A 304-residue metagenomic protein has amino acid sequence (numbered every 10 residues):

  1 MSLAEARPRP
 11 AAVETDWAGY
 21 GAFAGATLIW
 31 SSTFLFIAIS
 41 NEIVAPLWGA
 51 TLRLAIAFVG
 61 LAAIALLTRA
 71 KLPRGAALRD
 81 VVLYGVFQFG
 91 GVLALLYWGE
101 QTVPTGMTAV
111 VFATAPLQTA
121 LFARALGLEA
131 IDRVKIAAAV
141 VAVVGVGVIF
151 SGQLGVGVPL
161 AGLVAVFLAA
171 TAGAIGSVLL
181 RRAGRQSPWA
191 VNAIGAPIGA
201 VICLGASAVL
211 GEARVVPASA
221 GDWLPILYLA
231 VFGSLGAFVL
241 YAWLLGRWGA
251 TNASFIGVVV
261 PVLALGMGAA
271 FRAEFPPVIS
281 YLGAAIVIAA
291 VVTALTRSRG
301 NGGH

Functional and structural regions predicted by a protein language model:
S2-A12, L54-A55, S151-G152, D222-L224 (+1 more regions): C-terminal-most transmembrane helix of multi-pass membrane proteins
S2-T51, W98, V144, G152-R182 (+2 more regions): Glycine-/small-residue-enriched transmembrane alpha-helix faces in small-molecule transporters and effluxers
I29-I37, A62-F112, V148, A230-W248: Specific transmembrane alpha-helical segments of multi-pass solute transporters/efflux pumps, especially DMT/EamA
S32, F36-I39, I43, A57-G75 (+6 more regions): Membrane-interface helix-cap regions at the ends of transmembrane helices in multi-pass membrane proteins
W48-V59, F87-Q88, L93-K135, A169 (+1 more regions): Specific alpha-helical transmembrane segments that line the substrate/conduction pathway and gating interfaces
A50-L52, F89, T108-T114, L179-V201 (+1 more regions): Helix-helix packing/entry segments at the starts of transmembrane helices
F58-L61, T119-L121, A125, A139 (+4 more regions): Transmembrane alpha-helical segments that form core, pore/gating elements of small-molecule transporters/exporters
L61, T114, F122, I131-S151 (+5 more regions): Hydrophobic transmembrane alpha-helices of multi-pass small-molecule transport proteins
